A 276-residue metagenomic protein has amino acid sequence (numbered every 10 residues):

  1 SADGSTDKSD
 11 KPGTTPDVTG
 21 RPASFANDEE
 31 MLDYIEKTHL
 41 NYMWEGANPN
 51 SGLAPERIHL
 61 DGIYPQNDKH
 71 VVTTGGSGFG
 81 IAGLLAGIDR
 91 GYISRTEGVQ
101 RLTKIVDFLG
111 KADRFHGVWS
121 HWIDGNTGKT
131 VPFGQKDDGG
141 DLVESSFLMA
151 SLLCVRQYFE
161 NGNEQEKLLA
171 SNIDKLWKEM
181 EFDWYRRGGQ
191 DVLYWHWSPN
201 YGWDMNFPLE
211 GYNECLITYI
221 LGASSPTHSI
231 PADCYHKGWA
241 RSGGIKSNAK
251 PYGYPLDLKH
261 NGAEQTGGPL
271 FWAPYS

Functional and structural regions predicted by a protein language model:
S1-K11: Signal peptide processing junction and immediate N-terminal pro/mature segment of secreted/exported proteins
A2-G4, P16-K69, H116-V118, W122-I123 (+1 more regions): Low-complexity, Ser/Thr/Pro/Gly-enriched N-terminal "stalk/linker" regions
V18-M31, N41-Y42, G78-I93, F108 (+3 more regions): Well-ordered alpha-helical scaffold segments within catalytic/enzyme domains
E29-I35, H116-S145, N161-S276: Extended ligand-binding clefts on enzyme/binding-domain cores
E29-W44, I81, V99-G110, M149 (+1 more regions): Hydrophobic core segments within long, regular secondary-structure runs in both alpha- and beta-rich folds
E45-A47, L53-I58, G83-A86, R114 (+2 more regions): Short, solvent-exposed loop/turn and secondary-structure capping segments
N50-R57, Y92-G98, N161-S171: Surface-exposed patches in mature extracellular/periplasmic domains of secreted proteins
K69-G78, A82-D138: Membrane helical hairpin/interfacial module
